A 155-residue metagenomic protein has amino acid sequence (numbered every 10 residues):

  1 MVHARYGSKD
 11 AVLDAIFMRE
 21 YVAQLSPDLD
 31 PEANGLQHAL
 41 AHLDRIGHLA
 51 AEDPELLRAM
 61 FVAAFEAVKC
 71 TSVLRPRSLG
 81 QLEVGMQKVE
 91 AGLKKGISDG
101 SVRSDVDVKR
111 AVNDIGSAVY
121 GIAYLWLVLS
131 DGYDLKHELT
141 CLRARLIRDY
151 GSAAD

Functional and structural regions predicted by a protein language model:
M1-A15: Helix-turn-helix
A15, P27-R58, V108-I115, D155: Hydrophobic alpha-helical connector segments
F17-Q24: Short, basic, alpha-helical segments at the C-terminal edge of helix-turn-helix-like DNA-binding modules
L25-A33, E52, S72-D99, K109-N113 (+1 more regions): Amphipathic alpha-helical packing segments from all-alpha helical-bundle domains
Q37-L49, M86-D99, A118, L129-D155: C-terminal peripheral helix-coil segments that are non-catalytic and often amphipathic
A51-R75: Amphipathic alpha-helical segments used for helix-helix packing
F61, V106-L125, E138-R145: Hydrophobic alpha-helical segments that form the core of small-molecule binding pockets and/or dimer interfaces
